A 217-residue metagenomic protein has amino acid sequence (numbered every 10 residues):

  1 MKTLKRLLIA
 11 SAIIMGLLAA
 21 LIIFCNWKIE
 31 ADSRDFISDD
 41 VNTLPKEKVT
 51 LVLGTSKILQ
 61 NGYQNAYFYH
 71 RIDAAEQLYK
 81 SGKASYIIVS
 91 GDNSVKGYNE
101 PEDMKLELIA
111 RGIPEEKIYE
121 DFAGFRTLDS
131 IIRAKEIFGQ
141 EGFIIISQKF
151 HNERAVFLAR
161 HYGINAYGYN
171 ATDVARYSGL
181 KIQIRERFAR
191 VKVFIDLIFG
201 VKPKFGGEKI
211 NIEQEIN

Functional and structural regions predicted by a protein language model:
M1-L8, R176, L180, I184-R187: Structural motif marking the loop-to-transmembrane transition
K2-N42: N-terminal type II signal-anchor transmembrane helix that functions as the membrane-insertion/stop-transfer segment
A12-G16, L78, L197-F199: Enrichment for repetitive, rod-forming helical segments
C25-Q183: A structural signal for short, hydrophobic/glycine-enriched beta-strand patches
T172, R190, G207-K209: Extracytoplasmic electrostatic interaction patches
Q183-F205: A transmembrane-helix-recognition feature enriched in membrane-embedded lipid enzymes and envelope glyco-/phospholipid
P203-N217: Short linear elements at protein peripheries
